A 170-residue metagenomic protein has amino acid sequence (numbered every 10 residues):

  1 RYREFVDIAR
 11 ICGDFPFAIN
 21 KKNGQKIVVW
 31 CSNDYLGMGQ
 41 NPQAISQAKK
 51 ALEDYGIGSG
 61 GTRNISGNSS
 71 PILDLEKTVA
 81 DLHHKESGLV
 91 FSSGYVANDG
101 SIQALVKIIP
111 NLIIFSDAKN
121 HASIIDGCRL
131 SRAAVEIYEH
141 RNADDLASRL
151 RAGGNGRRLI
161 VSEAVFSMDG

Functional and structural regions predicted by a protein language model:
R1-Y55: N-terminal "arm"/small-domain region of PLP-dependent enzymes with the aminotransferase-like
V29-C31, I57-T62, R158-A164: Short beta-strands and strand-loop turn motifs
D34, E136, H140-G170: Active-site phosphate-binding strand-loop segment of PLP-dependent enzymes
S46-S93: Conserved N-terminal alpha-helix of the aminotransferase class I/II PLP-enzyme fold
V90, V96-S101, A122-I124, M168: Short glycine/serine/threonine-rich phosphate/pyrophosphate-binding segments that cradle anionic phosphate groups
S101-A122: Conserved PLP-anchoring active-site segment centered on the Schiff-base-forming lysine
L130-R132: Short, structured coil segments at secondary-structure junctions
